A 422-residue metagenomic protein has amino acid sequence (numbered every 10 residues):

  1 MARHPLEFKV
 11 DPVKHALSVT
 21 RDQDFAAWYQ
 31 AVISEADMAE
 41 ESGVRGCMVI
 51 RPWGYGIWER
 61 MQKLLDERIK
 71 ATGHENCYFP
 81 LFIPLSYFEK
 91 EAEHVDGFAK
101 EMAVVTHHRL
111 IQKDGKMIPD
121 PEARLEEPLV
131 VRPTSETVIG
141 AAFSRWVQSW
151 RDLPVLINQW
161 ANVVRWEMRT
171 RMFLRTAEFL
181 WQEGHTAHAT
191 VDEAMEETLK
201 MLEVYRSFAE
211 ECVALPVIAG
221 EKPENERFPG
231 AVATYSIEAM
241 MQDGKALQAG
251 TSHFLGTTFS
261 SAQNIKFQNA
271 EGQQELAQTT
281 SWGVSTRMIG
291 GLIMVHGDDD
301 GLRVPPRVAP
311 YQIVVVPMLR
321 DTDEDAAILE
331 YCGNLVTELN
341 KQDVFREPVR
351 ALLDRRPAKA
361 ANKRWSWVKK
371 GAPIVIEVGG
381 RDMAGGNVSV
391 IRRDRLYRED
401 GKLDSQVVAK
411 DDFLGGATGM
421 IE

Functional and structural regions predicted by a protein language model:
M1-E422: NTP/phosphate- and nucleic-acid-binding module
